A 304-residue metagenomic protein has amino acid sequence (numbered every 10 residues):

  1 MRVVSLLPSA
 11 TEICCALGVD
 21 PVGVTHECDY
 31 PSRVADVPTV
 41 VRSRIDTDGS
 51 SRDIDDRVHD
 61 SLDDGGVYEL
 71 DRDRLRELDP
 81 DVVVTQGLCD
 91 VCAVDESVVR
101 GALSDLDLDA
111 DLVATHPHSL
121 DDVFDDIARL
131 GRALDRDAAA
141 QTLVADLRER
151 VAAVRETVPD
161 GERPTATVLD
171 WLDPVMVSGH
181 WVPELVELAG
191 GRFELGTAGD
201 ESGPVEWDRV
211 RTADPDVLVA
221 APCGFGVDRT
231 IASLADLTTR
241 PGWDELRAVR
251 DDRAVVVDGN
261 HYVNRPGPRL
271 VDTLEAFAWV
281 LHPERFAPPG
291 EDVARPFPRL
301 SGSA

Functional and structural regions predicted by a protein language model:
M1-A304: N-terminal ligand-binding lobe of clamshell/alpha-beta domains
